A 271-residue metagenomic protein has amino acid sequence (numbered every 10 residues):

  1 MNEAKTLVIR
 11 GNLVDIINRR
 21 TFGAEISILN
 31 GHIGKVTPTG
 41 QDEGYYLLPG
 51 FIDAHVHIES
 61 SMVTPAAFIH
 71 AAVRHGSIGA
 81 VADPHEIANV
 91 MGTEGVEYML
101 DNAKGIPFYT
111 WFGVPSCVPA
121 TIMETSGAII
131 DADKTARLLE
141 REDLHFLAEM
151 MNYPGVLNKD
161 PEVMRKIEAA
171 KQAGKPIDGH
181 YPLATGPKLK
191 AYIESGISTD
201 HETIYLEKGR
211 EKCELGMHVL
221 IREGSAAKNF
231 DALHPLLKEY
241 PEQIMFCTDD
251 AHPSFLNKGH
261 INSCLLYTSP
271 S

Functional and structural regions predicted by a protein language model:
M1-G40: N-terminal metal-binding scaffold of metallo-dependent hydrolase/deaminase domains
Y46-A67: Di-metal (Zn2+ and/or Mg2+/Mn2+) metal-binding site signature of metallo-dependent hydrolases with the MBL/beta-CASP
I52-A54, A80-A82, T110-F112, A148 (+4 more regions): Hydrophobic faces of well-ordered beta-strands that scaffold small-molecule active sites in alpha/beta enzyme cores
I69-P176: Divalent-metal coordination cores built from histidine and acidic residues
D143-L144, I193-S198, E214-V219, Y240-Q243: Glycine-enriched alpha-helix->loop->beta-strand junction motifs that scaffold or abut catalytic
E149-E207, E223-A227: Divalent metal-binding pocket/active-site signature
E202, L220-A226, Y240-H260: Short acidic/histidine-rich active-site segments
Y267-S271: Conserved small/polar residues in nucleotide/adenosyl-binding loops
